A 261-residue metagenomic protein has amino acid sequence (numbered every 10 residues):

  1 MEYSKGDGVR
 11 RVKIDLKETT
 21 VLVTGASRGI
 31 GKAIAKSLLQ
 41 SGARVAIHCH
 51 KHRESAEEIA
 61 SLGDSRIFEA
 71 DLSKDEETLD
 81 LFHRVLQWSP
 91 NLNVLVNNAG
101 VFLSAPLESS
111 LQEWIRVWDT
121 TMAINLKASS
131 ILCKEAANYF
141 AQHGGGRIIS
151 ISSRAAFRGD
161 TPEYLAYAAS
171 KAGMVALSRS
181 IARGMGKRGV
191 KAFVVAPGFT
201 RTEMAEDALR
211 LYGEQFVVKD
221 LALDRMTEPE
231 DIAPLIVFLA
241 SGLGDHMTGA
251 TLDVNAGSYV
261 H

Functional and structural regions predicted by a protein language model:
E2-D15, F102, V237, T248-H261: Short C-terminal tail/terminal secondary-structure segment of NAD(P)H-dependent dehydrogenase/reductase domains
T20, S27-R28: Conserved glycine-rich cofactor-binding loop
L79, F102-D119, Q142, P162-A166 (+1 more regions): Conserved mid-core segment of classical short-chain dehydrogenase/reductases
V101, L111-I131, G145, I149 (+2 more regions): Catalytic Tyr-X3-Lys loop
C133, S170, S178: Active-site helix of classical SDR
N138, R183-G184, D245: Alpha-helical segment proximal to the catalytic Tyr-Lys
S153: Residue(s) in the substrate-gating loop at a strand-loop-helix junction that position the organic substrate next
G186-K191, M247-G249: Short, small/polar-rich loop/turn modules that mediate ligand/substrate recognition or access, typified
